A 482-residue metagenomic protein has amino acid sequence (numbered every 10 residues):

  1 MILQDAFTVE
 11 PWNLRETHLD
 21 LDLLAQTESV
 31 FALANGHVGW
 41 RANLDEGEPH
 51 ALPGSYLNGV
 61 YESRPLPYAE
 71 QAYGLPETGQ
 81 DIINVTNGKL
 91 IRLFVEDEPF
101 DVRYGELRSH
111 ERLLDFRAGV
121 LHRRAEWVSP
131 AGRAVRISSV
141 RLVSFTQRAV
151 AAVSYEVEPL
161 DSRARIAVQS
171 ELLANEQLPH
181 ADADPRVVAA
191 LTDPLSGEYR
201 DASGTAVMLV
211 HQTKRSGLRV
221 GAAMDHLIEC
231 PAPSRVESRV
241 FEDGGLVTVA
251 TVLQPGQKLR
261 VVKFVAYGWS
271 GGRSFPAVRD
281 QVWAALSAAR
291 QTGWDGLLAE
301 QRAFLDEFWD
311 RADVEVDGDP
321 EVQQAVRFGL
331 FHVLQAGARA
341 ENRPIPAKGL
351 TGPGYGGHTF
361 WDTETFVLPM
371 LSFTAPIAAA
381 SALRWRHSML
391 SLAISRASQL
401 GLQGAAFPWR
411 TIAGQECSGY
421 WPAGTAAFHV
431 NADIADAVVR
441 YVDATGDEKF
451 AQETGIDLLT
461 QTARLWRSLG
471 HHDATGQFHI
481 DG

Functional and structural regions predicted by a protein language model:
M1-Y355: Acidic/polar, glycine-enriched structural segments that form the non-catalytic walls/loops of the carbohydrate-binding
S138, A167-S170, P344, S381-W385 (+3 more regions): Beta-strand segments within the central parallel beta-sheet cores of soluble alpha/beta enzyme folds
V153-E156, L195, A206-K214, T248-V249 (+6 more regions): Short, hydrophobic/aromatic alpha-helical segments in well-folded domains
E158-A164, R339, A375-I377, S468-G476: Secondary-structure boundary elements
L160, D433-A435, T445, T462-L465: Active-site cavity-forming subdomains of large catalytic enzyme subunits
L297-D443: Substrate-binding groove/exosite segments of carbohydrate-active enzymes
Q415, Q461, L465-G482: Acidic/histidine-rich catalytic neighborhood
N431-D433, V438-Y441, T445-I456, T475-H479: Active-site neighborhood of glycoside hydrolase catalytic domains
